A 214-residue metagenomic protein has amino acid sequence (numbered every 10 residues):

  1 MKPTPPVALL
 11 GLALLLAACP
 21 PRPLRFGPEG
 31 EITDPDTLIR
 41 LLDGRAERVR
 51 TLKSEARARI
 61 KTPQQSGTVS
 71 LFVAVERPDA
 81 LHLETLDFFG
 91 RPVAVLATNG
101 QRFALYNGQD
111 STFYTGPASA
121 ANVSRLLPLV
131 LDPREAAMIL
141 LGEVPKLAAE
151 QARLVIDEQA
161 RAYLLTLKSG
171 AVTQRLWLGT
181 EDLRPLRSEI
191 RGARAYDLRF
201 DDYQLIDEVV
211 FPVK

Functional and structural regions predicted by a protein language model:
M1-C19: Sec-dependent bacterial lipoprotein signal peptides
C19-T68, F72: N-terminal leader/targeting segments and the immediate start of mature chains
G44-L52, Q64-G67, A74-D79, L129 (+3 more regions): Edge/loop elements at the starts and ends of beta-strands within beta-rich repeat scaffolds
R57-P63, F88-R91, L105, A193 (+1 more regions): Hydrophobic lipid-interacting interfaces of membrane-associated proteins
L71-V75, L96-T98, R199-L205: Extended lipid/amphipathic-ligand handling interfaces
D79-R134: An acidic-aromatic
G142-E143: Scaffold/interface architecture of coatomer-like assemblies
R153-K214: Gly/Pro-enriched, hydrophobic low-complexity segments that function as extracytoplasmic propeptides/linkers
